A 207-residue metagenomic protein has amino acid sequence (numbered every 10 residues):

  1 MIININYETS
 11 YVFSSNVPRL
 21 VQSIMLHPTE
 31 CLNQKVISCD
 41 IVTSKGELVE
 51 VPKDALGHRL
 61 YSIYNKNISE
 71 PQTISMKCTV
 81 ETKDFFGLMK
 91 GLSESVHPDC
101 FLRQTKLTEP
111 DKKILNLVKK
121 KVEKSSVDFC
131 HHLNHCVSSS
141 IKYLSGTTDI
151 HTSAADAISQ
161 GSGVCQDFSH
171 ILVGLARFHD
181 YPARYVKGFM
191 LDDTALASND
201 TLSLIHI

Functional and structural regions predicted by a protein language model:
M1-N116, Y181: Linear, non-domain "peripheral" regions
Q22, T201-S203: Change "...and in nucleic-acid phosphodiester-cleaving endonucleases..." to "...and in nucleic-acid processing enzymes
Y61-S62, S169, L191-D192: Glycine-rich, charged/polar anion/phosphate-binding loops that engage phosphate groups from diverse ligands
D84, V96-G163, I171-V173, F178-H179: Secondary-structure boundary elements
I158, G188-T201: Beta-rich nucleic-acid/ligand-interaction surfaces
R177-K187: Active-site-proximal binding-pocket segments
I205-I207: Conserved small/polar residues in nucleotide/adenosyl-binding loops
